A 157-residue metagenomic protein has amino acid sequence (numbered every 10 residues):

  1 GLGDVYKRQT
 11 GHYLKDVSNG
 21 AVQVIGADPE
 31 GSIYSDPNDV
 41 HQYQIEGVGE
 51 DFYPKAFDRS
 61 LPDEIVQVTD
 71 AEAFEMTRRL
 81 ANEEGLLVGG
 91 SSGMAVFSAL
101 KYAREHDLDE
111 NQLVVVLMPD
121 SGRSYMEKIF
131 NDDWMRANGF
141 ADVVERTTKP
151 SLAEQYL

Functional and structural regions predicted by a protein language model:
G1-Y6: Short, small-residue-biased leader/transition segments that mark boundaries at the very start of proteins
R8-G11, D36-P37, S98-A99, M126-E127: Short glycine-/acidic-enriched loop or helix-start segments at secondary-structure transitions that form or flank
T10, T77, A95-A103: Buried hydrophobic packing segments
H12-V17, K101-R104, L117: C-terminal intrinsically disordered extensions
L14-G90, D107, I129-L157: Active-site/ligand-binding loops adjacent to catalytic centers
G26-D28, V115-P119: Short beta-strand segments
N111-L113: Nucleotide donor/acceptor-binding cores
M118-I129: Short, mixed-charge aromatic SLiMs
